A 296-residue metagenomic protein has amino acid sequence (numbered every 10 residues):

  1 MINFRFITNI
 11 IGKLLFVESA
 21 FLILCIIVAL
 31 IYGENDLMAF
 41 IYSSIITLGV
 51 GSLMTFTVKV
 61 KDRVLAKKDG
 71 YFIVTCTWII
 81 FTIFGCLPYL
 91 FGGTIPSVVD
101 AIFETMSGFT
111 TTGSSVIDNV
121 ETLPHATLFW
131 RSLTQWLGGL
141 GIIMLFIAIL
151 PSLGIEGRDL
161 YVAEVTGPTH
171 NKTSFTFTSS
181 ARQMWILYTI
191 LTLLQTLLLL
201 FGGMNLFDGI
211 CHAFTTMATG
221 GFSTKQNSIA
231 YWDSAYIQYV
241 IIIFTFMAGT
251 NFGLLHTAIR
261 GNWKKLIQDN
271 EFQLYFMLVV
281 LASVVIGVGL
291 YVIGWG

Functional and structural regions predicted by a protein language model:
M1-G296: Membrane-proximal intracellular helices of multi-pass ion channels
